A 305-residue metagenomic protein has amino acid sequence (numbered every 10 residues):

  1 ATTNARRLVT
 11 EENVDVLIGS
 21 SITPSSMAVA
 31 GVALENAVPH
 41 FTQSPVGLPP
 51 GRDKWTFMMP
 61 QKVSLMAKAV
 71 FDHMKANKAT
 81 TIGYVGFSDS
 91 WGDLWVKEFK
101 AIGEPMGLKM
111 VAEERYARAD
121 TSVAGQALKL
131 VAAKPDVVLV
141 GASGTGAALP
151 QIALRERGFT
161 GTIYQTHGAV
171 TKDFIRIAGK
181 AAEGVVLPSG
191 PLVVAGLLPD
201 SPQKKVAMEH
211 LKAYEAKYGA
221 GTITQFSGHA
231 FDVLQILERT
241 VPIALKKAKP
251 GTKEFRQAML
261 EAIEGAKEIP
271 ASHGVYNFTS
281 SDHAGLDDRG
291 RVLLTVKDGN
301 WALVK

Functional and structural regions predicted by a protein language model:
A1-K305: Extracytosolic ligand-binding ectodomains
